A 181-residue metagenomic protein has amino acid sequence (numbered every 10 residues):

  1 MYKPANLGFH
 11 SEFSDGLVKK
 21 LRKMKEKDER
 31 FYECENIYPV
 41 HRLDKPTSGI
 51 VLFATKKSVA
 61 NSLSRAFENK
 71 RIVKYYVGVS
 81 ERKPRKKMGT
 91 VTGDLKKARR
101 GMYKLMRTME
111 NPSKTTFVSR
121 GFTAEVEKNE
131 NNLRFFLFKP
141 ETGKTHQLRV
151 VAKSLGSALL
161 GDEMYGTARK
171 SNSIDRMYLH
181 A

Functional and structural regions predicted by a protein language model:
M1-A181: RNA pseudouridine synthases
